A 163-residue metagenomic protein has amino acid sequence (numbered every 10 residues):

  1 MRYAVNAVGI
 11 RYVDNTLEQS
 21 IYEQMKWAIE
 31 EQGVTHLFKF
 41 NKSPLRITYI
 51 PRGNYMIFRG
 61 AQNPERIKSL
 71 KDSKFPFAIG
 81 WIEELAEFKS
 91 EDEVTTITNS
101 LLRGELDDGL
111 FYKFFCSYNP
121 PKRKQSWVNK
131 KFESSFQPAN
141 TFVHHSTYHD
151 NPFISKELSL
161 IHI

Functional and structural regions predicted by a protein language model:
M1-I161: Phosphate/NTP-binding elements of NTP-utilizing enzymes
